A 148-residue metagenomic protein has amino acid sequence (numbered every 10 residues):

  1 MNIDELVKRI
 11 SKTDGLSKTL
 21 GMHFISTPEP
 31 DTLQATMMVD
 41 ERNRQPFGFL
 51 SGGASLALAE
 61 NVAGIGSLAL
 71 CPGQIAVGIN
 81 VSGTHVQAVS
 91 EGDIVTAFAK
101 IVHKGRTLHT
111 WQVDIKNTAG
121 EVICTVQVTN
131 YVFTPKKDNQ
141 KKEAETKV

Functional and structural regions predicted by a protein language model:
M1-V148: Terminal targeting signals and extreme-terminal segments of soluble enzymes
